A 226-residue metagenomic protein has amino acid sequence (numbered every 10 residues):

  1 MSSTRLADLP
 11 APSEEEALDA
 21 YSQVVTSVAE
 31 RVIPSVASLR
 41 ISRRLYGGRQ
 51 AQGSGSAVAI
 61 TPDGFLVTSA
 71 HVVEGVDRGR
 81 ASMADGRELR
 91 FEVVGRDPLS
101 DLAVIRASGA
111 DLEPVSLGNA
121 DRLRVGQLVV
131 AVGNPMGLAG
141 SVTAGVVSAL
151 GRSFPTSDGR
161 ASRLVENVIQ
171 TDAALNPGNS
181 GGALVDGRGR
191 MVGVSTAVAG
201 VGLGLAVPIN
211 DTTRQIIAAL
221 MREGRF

Functional and structural regions predicted by a protein language model:
M1-F226: Serine-dependent protease modules
